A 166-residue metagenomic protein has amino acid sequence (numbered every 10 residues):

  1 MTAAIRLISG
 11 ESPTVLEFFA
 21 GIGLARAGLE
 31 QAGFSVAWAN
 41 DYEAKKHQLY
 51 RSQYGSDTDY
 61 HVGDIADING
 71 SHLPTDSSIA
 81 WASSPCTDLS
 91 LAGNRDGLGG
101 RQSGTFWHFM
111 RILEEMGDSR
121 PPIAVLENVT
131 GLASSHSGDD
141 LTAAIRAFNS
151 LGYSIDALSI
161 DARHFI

Functional and structural regions predicted by a protein language model:
F18-I22: Class I SAM-dependent methyltransferase "Motif I" SAM/SAH-binding loop
G28-S35, Q53: A short, Lys/Arg-enriched amphipathic alpha-helix followed by its capping loop at the start of a domain
V36-D41: Conserved SAM-binding motif I beta-strand of class I
Y42-E43, Q53: Residues in the short beta-alpha loop(s) of Rossmann-like NAD(P)-binding domains
A44-Q48: Short alpha-helix immediately C-terminal to the canonical SAM-binding loop
S56-I65: Conserved SAM-binding strand-loop segment of SAM-dependent methyltransferases
I68-I79, T87-I166: Class I S-adenosyl-L-methionine
